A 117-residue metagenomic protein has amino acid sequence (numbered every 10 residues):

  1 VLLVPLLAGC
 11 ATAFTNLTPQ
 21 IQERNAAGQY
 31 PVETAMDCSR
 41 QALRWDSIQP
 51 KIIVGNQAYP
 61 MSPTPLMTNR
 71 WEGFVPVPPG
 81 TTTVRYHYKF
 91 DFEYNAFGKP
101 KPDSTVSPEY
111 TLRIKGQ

Functional and structural regions predicted by a protein language model:
V1-C10: Sec-dependent bacterial lipoprotein signal peptides
C10-Q117: Glycan-association/targeting regions that enable binding to alpha-glucans and other polysaccharides
